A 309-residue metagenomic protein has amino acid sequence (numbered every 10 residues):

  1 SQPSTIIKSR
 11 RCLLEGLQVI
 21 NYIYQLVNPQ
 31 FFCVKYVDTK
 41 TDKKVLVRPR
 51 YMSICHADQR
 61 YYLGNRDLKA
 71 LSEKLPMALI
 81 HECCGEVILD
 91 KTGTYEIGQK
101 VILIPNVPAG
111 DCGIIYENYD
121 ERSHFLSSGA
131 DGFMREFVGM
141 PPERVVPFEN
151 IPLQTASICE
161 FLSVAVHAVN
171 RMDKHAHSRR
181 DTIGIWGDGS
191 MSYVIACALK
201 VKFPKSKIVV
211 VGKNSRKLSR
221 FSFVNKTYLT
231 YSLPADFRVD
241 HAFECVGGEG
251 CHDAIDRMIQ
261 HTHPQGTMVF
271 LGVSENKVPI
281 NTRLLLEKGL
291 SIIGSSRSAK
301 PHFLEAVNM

Functional and structural regions predicted by a protein language model:
Q2-L17, T230-Y231, D256, K300-M309: C-terminal hydrophobic helical "lid"/dimerization subdomain of Rossmann-like NAD(P)H-dependent oxidoreductases
S9, I151-S232: Mid-domain Rossmann-like dinucleotide-binding core that forms the NAD(H)/NADP(H) cofactor-binding site
D38-M52, D67-G110, E149-I151: Glycine-rich beta-strand-centered segment in the early N-terminal region that forms part of a ligand/cofactor-binding
P76, T94-Y95, T155-I158, A176 (+1 more regions): Residue-level "contact hotspot" at macromolecular interaction interfaces
V101, I183, A242: Receiver (REC) domain switch-region micro-motif
P105-I183: NAD(P)H dinucleotide-binding glycine-rich loop of Rossmann-like/cofactor-binding domains, especially the beta1-alpha1
A176-R179, K202-F203, L218-G289: Glycine-rich cofactor phosphate-binding loops and adjacent beta1-alpha1 units of small-molecule cofactor enzyme domains
E275-M309: C-terminal substrate-binding/catalytic core of Rossmann-like NAD(P)-dependent dehydrogenases/reductases
